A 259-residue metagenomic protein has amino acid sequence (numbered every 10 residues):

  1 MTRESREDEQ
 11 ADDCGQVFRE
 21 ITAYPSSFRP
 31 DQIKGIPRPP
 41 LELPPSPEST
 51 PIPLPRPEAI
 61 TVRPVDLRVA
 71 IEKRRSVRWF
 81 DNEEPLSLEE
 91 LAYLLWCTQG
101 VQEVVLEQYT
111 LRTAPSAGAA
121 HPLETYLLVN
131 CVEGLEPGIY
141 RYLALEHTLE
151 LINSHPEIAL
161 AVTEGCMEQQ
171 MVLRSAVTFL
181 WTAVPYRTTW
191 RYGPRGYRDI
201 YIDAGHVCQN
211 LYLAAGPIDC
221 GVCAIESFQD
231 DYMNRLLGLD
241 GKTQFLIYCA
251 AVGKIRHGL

Functional and structural regions predicted by a protein language model:
M1-T178, P185-Y186, A204, I218 (+2 more regions): N-terminal accessory segments that position/regulate proteins before the catalytic core
R187-R191: Short acidic/His/Gly/Ser-rich catalytic and metal-binding motifs that mark active-site loops of diverse hydrolases
R195-D203: Short pre-catalytic strand/loop immediately N-terminal to key active-site residues, enriched for Gly-Thr
C208: C-terminal substrate/ligand-recognition segments
